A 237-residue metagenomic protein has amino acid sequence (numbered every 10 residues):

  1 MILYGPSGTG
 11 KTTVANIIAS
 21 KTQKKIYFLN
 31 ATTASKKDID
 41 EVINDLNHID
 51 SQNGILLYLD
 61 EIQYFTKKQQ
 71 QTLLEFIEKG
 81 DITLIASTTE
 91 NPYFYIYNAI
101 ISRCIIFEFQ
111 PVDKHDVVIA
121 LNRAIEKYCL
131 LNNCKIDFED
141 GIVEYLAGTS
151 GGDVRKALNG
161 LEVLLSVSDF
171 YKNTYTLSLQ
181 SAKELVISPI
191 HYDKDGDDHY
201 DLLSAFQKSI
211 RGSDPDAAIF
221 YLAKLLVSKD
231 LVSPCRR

Functional and structural regions predicted by a protein language model:
M1-L29, N44-D45, L74-K79: Walker A/P-loop
K24, Y97-V112: A short helix-turn-beta junction within AAA+ P-loop NTPase domains corresponding to the substrate/partner-engaging
K24-L56, K67: Short glycine-rich substrate-engagement loop in P-loop NTPases that contacts/grips substrate
N30-T32, I105-V118: Conserved AAA+ ATPase "SRH/arginine-finger" region at the nucleotide-binding site
L59, Q63-S102: Conserved catalytic/switch belt of AAA+ P-loop NTPases
R103, I119-N132, V163-V167: Conserved AAA+ ATPase "sensor/coupling" helix adjacent to the nucleotide-binding pocket
E144-T149, R155-F170, K183-E184, S204-K208 (+2 more regions): C-terminal helical "lid" of AAA+/P-loop NTPase domains
S178-R237: C-terminal engagement/docking regions of AAA+ P-loop ATPases
